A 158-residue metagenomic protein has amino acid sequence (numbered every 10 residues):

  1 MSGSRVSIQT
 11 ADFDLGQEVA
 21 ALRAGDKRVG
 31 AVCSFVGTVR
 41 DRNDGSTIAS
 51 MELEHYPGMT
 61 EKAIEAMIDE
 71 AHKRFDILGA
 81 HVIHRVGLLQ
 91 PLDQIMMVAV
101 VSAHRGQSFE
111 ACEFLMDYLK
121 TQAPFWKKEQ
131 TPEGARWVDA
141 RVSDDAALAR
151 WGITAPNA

Functional and structural regions predicted by a protein language model:
M1-I95, V101-A103, F109-E113, D117-A158: N-terminal, polar/charged subdomain of small-to-medium soluble alpha/beta proteins
